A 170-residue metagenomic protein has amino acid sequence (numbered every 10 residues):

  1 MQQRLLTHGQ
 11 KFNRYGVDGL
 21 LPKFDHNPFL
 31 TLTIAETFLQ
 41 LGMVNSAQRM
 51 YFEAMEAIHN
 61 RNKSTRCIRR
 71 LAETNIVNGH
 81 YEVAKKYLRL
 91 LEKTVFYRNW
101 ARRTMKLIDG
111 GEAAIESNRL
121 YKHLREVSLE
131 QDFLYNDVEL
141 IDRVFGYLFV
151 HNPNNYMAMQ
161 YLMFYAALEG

Functional and structural regions predicted by a protein language model:
M1-R125, H151, N155-E169: Soluble catalytic regions of membrane-associated enzymes that act on cell-envelope and secretory-pathway components
I115-V144: Intrinsically disordered, low-complexity, charge-biased linker/tail regions
L134-L162: C-terminal structural cap/anchor segments
